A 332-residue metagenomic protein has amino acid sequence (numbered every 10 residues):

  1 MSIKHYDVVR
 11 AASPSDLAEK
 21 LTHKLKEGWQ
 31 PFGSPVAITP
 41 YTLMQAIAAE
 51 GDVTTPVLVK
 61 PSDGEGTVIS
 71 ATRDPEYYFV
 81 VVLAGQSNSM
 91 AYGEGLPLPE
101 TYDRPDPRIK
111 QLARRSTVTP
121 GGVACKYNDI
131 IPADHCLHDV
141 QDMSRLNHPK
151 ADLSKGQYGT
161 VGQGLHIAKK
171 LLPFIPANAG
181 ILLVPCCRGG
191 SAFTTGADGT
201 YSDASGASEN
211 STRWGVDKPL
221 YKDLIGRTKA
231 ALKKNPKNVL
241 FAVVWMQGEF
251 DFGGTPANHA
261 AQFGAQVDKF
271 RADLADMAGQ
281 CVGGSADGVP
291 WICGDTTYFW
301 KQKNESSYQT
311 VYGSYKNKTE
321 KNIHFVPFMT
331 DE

Functional and structural regions predicted by a protein language model:
M1-S62: Terminus-proximal functional modules
V59-E332: Cell-envelope and extracellular/periplasmic
